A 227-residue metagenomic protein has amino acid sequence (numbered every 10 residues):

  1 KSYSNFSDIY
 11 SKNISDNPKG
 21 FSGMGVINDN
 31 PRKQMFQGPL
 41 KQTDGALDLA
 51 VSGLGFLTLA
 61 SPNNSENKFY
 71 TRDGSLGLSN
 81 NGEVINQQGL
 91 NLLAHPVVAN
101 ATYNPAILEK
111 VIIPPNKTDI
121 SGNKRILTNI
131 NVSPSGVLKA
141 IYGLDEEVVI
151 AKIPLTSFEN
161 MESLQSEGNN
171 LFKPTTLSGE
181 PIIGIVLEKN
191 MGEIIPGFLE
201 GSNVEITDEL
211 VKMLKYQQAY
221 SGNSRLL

Functional and structural regions predicted by a protein language model:
K1, K12, K19, R32-K33 (+10 more regions): Context-gated lysine
K1-N17, M24, L49-L57, Y70-Q88 (+3 more regions): Amphipathic, non-membrane alpha-helical segments that mediate helix-helix packing for oligomeric assemblies
S4, S11, S15, P31 (+12 more regions): Short capping/connector residues at structural and topological boundaries
F6-I9, N13, Q34, L59 (+9 more regions): Generic signature of intrinsically disordered, low-complexity segments enriched in small/polar residues
N17-T118, K139: Small-polar (Ser/Thr/Gly)-enriched, low-hydrophobicity segments that adopt extended beta-strand/coil conformations
N63-N64, L144-E146, L227: Short, charged beta-turn/beta-strand-edge "cap" motif at the junction between a beta-strand and an adjacent loop
E83-D208: Amphipathic alpha-helical assembly segments
